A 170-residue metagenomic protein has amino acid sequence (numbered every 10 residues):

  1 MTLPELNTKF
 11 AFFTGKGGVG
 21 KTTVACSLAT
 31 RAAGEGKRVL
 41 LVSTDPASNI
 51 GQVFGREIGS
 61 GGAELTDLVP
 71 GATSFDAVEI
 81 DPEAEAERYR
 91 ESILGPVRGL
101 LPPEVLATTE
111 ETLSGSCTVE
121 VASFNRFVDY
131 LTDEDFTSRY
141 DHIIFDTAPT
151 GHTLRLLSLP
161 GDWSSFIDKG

Functional and structural regions predicted by a protein language model:
M1-T14, V19, V24-G170: Flexible phosphate-sensing "switch/lid" loops adjacent to ATP/NTP-binding sites across phosphate-transfer
